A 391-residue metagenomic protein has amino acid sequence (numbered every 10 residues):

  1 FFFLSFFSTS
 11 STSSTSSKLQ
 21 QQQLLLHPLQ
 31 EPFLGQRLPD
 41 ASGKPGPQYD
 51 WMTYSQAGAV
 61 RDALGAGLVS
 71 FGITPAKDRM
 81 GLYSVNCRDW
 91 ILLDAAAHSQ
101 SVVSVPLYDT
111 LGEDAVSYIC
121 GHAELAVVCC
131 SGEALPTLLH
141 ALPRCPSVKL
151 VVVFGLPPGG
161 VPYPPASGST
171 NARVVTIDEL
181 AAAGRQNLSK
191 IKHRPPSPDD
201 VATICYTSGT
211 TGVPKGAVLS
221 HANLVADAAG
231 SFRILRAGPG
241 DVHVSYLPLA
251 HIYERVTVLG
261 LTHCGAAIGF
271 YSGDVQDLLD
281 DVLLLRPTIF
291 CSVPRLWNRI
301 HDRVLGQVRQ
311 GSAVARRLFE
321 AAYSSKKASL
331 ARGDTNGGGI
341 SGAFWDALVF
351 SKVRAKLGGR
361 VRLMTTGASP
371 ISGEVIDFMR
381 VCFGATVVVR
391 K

Functional and structural regions predicted by a protein language model:
Q30-A95, G112-Y118, T176-E179, H221: Conserved AMP-binding/adenylate-forming core of the ANL superfamily
P32, R173-V175, A182-Y206, V213 (+1 more regions): Conserved pre-ATP/AMP-binding loop-to-beta segment of ANL
D50-S55, A202-A228: Conserved AMP-binding A3 loop
D62-L64, A217-G238, H243, Y323 (+1 more regions): Conserved structural elements of the adenylate-forming
F71, S99-E179: Structural core segment of the AMP-binding/adenylate-forming
A95-Q100, A250-G269, L283-L284, T288: Conserved short alpha-helical elements in the N-terminal third of ANL/AMP-binding
L111-P143, D227-V244, V258, D274-I289 (+1 more regions): Conserved ATP-dependent adenylate/AMP-binding module captured primarily in the ANL superfamily
A172-V175, T288-C291, I300-K391: Gly/Ser/Thr-rich phosphate-binding loop
